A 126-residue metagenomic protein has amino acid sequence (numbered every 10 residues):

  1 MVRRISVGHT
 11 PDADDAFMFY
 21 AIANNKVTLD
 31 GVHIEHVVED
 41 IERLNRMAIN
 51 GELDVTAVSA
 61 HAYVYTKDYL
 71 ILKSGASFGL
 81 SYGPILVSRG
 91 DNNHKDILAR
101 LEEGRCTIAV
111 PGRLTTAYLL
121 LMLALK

Functional and structural regions predicted by a protein language model:
M1-S77, T107: N-terminal hydrophobic or amphipathic helices and topogenic motifs
R4-N24, P84-K126: Bilobed "Venus flytrap"/periplasmic-binding protein-like clamshell domains and structurally analogous long
A76-S77, S81-I85: Polyanion/phosphate-binding surface patch
